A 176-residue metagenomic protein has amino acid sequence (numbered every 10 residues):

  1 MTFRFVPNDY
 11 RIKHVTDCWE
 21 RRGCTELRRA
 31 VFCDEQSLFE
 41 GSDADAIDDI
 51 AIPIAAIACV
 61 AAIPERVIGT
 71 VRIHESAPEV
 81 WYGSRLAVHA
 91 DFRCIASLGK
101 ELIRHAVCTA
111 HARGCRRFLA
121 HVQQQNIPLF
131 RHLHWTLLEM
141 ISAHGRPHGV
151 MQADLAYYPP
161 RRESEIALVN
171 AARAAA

Functional and structural regions predicted by a protein language model:
M1-P53, I57-R66, S164-A167, A175: Short amphipathic alpha-helix that is part of the acyltransferase structural core
V31, T109, L129: Short alpha-helical functional segments enriched in proximate histidine and acidic residues
D48-I50, A77-E79, H144-H148: Short acidic/glycine-enriched loop/turn segments that link adjacent beta-strands
A55, I63-E75, E79-A87: Conserved beta-strand in the GNAT
V88, C94-C108: Conserved acetyl-CoA-binding loop-helix of GNAT-fold acetyltransferases
A110-Q123: Conserved GNAT acetyl-CoA-binding A-motif
Q124-P147: Conserved active-site alpha-helix within GNAT-family acetyltransferase domains
H144-A176: C-terminal "cap" of GNAT-fold acetyltransferases
